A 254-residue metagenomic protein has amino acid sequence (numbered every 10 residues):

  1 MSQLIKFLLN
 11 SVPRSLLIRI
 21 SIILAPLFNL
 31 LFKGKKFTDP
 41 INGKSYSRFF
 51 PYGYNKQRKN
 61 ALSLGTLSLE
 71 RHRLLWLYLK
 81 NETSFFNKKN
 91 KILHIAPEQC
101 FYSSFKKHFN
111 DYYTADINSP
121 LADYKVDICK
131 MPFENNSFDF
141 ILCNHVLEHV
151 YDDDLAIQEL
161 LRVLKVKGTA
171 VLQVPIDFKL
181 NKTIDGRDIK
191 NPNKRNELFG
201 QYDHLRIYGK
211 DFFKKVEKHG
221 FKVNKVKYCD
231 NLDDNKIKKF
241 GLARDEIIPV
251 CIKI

Functional and structural regions predicted by a protein language model:
S2-P132, K227, N231-V250, I254: Conserved N-terminal segment of class I S-adenosyl-L-methionine
Q3, S15, A25-F37, Y151-K165 (+1 more regions): S-adenosyl-L-methionine-dependent methyltransferase catalytic module, highlighting the catalytic core
I95, I141-L142: Hydrophobic beta-strand segment of the Class I
I117, C143, P175-D177: An acidic- and aromatic-residue-enriched active-site/binding cleft used to recognize and process polar
L121, P132-N135, V150-D154: Activation segment
C129-I141: A short acidic, Gly/Pro-enriched loop at the edge of an enzyme's catalytic core that lines a small-molecule cofactor
H145-H149: Short catalytic micro-motifs in class I SAM-dependent methyltransferases
